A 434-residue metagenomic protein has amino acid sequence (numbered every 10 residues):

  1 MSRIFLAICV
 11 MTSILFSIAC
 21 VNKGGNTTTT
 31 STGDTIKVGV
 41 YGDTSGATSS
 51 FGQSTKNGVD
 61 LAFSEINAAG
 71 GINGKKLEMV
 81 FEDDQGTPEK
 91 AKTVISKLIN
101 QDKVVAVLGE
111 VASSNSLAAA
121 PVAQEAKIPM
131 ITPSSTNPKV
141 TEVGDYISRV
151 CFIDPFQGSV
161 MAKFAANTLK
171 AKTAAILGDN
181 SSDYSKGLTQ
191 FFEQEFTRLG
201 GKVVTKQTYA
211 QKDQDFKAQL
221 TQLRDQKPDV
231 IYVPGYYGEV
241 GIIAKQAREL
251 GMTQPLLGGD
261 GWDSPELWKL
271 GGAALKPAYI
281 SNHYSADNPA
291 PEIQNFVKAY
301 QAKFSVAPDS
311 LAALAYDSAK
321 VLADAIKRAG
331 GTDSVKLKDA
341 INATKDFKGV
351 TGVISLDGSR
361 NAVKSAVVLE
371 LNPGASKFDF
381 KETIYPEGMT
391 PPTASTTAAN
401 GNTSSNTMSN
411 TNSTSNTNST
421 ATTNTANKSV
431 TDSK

Functional and structural regions predicted by a protein language model:
F16-A19: C-terminal motif of bacterial Sec signal peptides marking the signal peptidase cleavage site
V21-S31, S50-T55, E65, A69-T141 (+3 more regions): Beta-alpha junction/loop-to-helix N-cap segments that form part of ligand/metal-binding clefts
T32-G58, E82-E89, V111-S114, L177-K186 (+3 more regions): Extracytoplasmic "Venus flytrap"
A91, V150-T173, K186-L188, D215-K217 (+4 more regions): Hydrophobic alpha-helical segments within soluble ligand-binding/sensing domains
A123, T189-S281, A398, T431-S433: Extracellular/periplasmic bilobed ligand-binding domains
I147-Q211, V230, L322: An alpha-beta-alpha
A244-Y316, L371-S395, T403-S404, M408: Extracellular/periplasmic periplasmic-binding protein-like sensory domains
A302-A312, A323-F378: Segments of small-molecule ligand-sensing domains
